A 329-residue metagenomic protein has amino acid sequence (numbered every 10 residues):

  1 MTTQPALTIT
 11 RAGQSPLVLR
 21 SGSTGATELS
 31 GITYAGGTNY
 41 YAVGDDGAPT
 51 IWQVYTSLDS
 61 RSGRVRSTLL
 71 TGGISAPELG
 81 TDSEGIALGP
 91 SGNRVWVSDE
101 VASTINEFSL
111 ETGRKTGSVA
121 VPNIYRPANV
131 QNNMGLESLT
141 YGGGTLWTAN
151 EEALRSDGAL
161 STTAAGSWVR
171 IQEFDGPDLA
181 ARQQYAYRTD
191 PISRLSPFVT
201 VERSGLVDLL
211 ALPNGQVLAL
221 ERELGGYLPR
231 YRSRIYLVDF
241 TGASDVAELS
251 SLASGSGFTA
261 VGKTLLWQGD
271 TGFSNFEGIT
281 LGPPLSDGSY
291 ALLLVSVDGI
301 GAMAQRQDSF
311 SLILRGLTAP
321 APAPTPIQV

Functional and structural regions predicted by a protein language model:
T2-I327: Sequence/structural signature of beta-propeller domains
